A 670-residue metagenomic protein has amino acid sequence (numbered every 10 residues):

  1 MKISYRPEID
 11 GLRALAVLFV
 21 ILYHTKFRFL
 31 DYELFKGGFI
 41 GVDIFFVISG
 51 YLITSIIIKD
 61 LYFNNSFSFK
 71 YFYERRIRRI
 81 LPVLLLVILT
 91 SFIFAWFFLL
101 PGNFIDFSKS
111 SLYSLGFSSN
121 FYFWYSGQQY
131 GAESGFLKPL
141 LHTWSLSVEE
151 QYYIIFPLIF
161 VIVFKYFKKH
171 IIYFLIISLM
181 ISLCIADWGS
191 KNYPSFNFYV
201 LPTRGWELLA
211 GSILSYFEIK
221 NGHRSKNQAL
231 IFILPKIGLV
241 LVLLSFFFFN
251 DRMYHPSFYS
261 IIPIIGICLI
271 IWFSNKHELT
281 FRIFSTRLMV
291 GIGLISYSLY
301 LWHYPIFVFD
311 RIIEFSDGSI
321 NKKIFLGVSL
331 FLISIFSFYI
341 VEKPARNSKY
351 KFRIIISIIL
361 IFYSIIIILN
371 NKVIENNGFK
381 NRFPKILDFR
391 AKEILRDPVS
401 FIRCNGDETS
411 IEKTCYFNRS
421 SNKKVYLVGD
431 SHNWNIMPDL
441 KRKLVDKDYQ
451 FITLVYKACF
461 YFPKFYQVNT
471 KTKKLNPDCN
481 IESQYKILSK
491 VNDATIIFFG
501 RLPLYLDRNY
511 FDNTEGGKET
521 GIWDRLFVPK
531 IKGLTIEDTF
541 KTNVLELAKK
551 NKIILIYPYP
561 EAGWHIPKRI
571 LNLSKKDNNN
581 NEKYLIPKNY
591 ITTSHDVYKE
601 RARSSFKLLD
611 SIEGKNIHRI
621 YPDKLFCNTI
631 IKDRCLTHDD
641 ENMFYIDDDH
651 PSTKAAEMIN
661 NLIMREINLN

Functional and structural regions predicted by a protein language model:
M1-K351, L360-I366: Membrane-interface helix/loop caps of multi-pass membrane proteins
K226-A229, D251, I313-I335, Y339 (+1 more regions): Extracellular/periplasmic envelope-modification machinery, especially enzymes that add or remove acyl/ester groups on
